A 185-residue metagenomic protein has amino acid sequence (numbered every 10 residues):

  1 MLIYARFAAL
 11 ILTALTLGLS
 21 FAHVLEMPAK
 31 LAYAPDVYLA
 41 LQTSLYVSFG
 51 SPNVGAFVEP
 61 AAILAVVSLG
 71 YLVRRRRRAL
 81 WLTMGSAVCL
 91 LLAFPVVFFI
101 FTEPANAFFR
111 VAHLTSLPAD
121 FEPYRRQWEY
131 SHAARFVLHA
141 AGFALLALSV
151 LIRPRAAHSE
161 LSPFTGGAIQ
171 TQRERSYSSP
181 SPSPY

Functional and structural regions predicted by a protein language model:
M1-T16, S68-A93: Interfacial segments of alpha-helical transmembrane regions
L2-L64, A107-R126, L161-F164: Interfacial loop at the N-terminal end of multi-pass membrane proteins
L17-M27, V67-R74, F98-T102, A147-A157: Transmembrane helix-loop junctions and nearby membrane-interface residues
Y33-V37, R76, E103, A112-H113 (+1 more regions): Membrane-interface elements of multi-pass transporters and channels
V58-L69, L138-F143: Core segments of transmembrane alpha-helices that mediate helix-helix packing or line hydrophobic substrate/ligand
L69-V88, R153-R173, Y177: Cytoplasmic juxtamembrane regions at transmembrane-helix boundaries
G85-F109, I169-Y185: Hydrophobic alpha-helical transmembrane segments of integral membrane proteins
R110-T165: A generic hydrophobic-segment detector
